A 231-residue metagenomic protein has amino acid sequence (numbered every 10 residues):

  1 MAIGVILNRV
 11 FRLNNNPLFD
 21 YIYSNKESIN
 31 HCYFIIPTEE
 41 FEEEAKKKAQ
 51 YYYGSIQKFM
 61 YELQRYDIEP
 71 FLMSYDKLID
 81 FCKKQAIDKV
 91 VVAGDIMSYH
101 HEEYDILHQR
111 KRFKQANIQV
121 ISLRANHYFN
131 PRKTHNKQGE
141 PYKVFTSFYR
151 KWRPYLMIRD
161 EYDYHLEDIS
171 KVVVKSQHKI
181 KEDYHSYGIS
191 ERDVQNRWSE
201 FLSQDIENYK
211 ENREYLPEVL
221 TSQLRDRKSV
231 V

Functional and structural regions predicted by a protein language model:
M1-D160: Trp/Phe/Arg-rich N-terminal binding region typifying the photolyase-homology
H31, H100-E103, R110-Q115, S203-K210 (+1 more regions): Proteins with a high burden of low-complexity, intrinsically disordered sequence enriched in S/T/G/P/A and R, requiring
S147-S229: Glycine/tryptophan-enriched, flexible segments
